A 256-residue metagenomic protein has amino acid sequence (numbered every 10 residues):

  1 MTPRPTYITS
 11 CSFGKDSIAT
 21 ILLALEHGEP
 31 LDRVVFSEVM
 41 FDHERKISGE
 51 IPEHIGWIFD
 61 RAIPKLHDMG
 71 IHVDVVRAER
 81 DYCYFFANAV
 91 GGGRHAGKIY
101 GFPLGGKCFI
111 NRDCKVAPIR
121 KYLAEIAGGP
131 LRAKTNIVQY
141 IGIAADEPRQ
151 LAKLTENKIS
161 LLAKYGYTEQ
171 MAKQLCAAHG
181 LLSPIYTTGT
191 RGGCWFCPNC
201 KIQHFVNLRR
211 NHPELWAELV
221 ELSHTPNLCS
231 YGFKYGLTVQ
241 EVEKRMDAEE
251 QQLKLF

Functional and structural regions predicted by a protein language model:
M1-F256: Nucleotide-activated chemistry modules centered on ATP-dependent adenylation/adenylyltransferase
